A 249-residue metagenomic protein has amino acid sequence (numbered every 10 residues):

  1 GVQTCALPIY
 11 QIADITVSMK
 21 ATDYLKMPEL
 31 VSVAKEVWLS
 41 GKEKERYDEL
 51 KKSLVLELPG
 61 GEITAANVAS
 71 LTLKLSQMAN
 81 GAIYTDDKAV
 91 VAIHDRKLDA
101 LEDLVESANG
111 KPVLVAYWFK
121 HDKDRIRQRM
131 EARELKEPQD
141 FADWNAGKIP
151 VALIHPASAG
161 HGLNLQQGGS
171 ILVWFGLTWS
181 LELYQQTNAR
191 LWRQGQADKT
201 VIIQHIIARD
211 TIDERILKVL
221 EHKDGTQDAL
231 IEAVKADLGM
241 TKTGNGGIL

Functional and structural regions predicted by a protein language model:
T4-G110, I203, L220-H222: Inter-lobe coupling linker of SF2 helicases/translocases
K42-K44, N80-Y84, F119-K123, S158-G160 (+3 more regions): Short, solvent-exposed loop/turn segments at secondary-structure junctions
E45, D99, D124, Q128 (+5 more regions): Alpha-helical elements of the RecA-like P-loop NTPase motor core of helicases
V105, V113-L114, W144, I149 (+3 more regions): A generic "structured core" feature
L114-A116, H121-H161: Conserved helicase ATPase core of P-loop NTP-dependent helicases/translocases
A116, I154-H155, V173-G176, I206-I207: Conserved beta-strand segments of the P-loop GTPase G domain that flank and frequently precede/overlap
N164-L177, I202-H205: A short beta-strand element within the Helicase C-terminal
W179-L249: A conserved SF2-helicase RecA2
